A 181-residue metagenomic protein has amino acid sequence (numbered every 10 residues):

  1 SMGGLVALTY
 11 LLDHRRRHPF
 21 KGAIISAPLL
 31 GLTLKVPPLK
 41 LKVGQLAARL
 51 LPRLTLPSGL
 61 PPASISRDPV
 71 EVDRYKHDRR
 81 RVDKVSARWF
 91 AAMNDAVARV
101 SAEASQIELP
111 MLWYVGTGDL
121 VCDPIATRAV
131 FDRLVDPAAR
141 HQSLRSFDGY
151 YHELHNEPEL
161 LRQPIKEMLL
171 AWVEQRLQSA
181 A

Functional and structural regions predicted by a protein language model:
M2-S86: Alpha/beta-hydrolase-fold enzymes
L12-D13, D95, R128, D132: Short, well-ordered alpha-helices that flank and scaffold nucleotide-derived cofactor binding pockets
H14-R15, L134, P158: Active-site catalytic pocket residues across diverse enzymes, especially alpha/beta-hydrolases
I24, L112-Y114, R145: Hydrophobic/aromatic beta-strand patches that form the interior of the parallel beta-sheet core in alpha/beta enzyme
V85-E103: Active-site nucleophile elbow and catalytic-triad environment of alpha/beta-hydrolase enzymes
I107, W113-V115, D119: Short beta-strand/loop motif that positions the catalytic acidic residue of the alpha/beta-hydrolase fold
L109, D123-R133: Short alpha-helix in the alpha/beta-hydrolase fold that links the catalytic acid
P137, H141-A181: Catalytic active-site module of serine/aspartate enzymes centered on a nucleophile-bearing elbow/loop
